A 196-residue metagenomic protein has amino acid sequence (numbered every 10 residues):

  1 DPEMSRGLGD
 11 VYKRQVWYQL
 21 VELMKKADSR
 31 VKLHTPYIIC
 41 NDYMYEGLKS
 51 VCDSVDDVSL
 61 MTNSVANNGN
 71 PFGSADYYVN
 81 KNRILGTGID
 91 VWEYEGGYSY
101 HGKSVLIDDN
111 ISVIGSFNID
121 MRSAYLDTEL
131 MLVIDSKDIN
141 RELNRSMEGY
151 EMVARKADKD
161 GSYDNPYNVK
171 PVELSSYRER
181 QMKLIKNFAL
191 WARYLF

Functional and structural regions predicted by a protein language model:
D1-Y12: Single conserved hydrophobic/aromatic residue that forms the stacking wall/gate of nucleotide- or nucleobase-binding
R6, V113-I185: Signature of lipid phosphatidyltransferase scaffolds
K13-L20: A short, well-structured juxtamembrane/interface segment
V21-T87: Primarily the HKD phosphodiesterase
L33-H34, S59-L60, N70, D90-Y94 (+2 more regions): Acidic/polar loop patches that form or flank catalytic/metal-binding clefts of enzymes that bind anionic ligands
V58-L60, N68-D135: C-terminal structural cap/anchor segments
N187-L195: Short, low-complexity, Pro/Ser/Thr/Gly-rich segments in the mature regions of secreted, periplasmic
